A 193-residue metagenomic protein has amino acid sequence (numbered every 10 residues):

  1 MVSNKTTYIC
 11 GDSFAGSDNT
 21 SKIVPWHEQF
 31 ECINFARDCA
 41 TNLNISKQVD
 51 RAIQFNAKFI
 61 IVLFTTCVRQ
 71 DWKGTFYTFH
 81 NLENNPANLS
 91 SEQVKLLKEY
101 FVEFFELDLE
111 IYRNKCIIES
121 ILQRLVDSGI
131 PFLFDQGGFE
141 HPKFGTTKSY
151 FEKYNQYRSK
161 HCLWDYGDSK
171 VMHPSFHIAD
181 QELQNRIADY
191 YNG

Functional and structural regions predicted by a protein language model:
M1-D50, Q54: Serine-esterase "nucleophile elbow" of acetyl-processing enzymes
V2, D50-G193: Alpha-helical cap/lid subdomain in secreted, periplasmic, or secretory-pathway luminal O-acyl-processing enzymes
